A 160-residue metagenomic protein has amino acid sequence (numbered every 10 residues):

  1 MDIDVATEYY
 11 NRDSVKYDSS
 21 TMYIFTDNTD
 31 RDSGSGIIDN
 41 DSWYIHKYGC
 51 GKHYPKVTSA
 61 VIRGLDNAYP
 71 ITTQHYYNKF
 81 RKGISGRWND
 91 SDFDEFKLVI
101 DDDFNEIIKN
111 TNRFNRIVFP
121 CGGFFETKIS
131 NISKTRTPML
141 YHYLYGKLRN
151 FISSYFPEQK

Functional and structural regions predicted by a protein language model:
M1-K160: Macrodomain-like recognition of ADP-ribose-binding/processing modules
